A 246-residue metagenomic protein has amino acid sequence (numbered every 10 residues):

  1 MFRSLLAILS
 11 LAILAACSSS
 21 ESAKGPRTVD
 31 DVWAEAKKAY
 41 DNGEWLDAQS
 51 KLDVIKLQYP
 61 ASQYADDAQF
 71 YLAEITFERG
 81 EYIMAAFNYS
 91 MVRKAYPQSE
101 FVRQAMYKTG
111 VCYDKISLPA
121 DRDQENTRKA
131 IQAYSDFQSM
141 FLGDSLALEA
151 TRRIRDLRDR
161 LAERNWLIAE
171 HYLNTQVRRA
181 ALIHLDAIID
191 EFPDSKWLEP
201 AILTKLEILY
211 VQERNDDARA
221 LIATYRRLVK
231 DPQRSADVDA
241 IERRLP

Functional and structural regions predicted by a protein language model:
F2, L14-P246: Acidic, polar-rich low-complexity tracts and alpha-helical solenoid repeat scaffolds
A7-A15: Bacterial N-terminal signal peptides
